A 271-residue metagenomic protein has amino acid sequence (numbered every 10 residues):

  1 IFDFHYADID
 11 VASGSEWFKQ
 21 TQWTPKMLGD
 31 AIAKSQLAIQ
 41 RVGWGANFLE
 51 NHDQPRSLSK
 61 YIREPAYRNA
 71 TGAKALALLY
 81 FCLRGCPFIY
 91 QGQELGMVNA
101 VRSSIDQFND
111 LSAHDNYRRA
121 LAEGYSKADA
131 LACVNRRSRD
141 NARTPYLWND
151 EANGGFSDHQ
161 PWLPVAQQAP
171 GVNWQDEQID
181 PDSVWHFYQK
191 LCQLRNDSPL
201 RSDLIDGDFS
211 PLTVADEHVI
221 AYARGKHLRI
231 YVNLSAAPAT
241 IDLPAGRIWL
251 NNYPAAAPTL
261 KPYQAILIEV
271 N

Functional and structural regions predicted by a protein language model:
I1-A245, L250-N271: Active-site and adjacent substrate-binding regions of carbohydrate-active enzymes
